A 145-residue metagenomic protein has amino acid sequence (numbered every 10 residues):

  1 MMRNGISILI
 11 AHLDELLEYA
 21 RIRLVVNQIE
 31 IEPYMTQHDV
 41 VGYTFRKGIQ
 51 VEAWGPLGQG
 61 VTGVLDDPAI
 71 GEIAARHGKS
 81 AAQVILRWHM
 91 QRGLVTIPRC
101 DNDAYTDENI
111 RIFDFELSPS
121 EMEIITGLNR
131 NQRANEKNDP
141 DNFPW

Functional and structural regions predicted by a protein language model:
M1-E136, P140-W145: Beta/alpha (TIM)-barrel catalytic core signal, keyed to glycine-rich beta->alpha loops juxtaposed to Asp/Glu that bind
